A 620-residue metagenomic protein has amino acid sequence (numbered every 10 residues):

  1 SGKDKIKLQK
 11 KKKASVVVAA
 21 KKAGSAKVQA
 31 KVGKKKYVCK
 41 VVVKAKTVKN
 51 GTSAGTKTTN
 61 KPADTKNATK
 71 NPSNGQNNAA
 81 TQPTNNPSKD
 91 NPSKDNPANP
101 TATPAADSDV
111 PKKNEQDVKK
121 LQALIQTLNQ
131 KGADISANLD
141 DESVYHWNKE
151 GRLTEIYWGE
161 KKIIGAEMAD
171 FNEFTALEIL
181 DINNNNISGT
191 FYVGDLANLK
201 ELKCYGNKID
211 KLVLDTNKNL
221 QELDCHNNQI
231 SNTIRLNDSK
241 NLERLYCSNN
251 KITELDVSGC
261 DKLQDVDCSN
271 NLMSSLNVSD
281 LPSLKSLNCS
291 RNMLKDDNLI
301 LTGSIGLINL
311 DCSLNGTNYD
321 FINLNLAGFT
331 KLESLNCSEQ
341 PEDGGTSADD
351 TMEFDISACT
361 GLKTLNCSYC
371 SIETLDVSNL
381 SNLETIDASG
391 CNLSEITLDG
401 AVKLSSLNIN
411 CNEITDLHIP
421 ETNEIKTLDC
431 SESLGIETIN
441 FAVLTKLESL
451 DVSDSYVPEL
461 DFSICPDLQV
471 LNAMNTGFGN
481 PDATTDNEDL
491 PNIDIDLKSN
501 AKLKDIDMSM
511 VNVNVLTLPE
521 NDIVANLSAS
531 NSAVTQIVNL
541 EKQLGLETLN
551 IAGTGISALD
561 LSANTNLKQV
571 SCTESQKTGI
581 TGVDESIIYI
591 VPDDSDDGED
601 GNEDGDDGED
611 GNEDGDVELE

Functional and structural regions predicted by a protein language model:
S1-N74, T81-Q82, P87-D90, D95: Extracytoplasmic soluble-region selector
V28, S93-I179, N186, A197 (+18 more regions): N-terminal capping/linker segments that flank leucine-rich repeat
N50, N60-K61, N67-N99, T103 (+23 more regions): Asparagine/serine/threonine-enriched low-complexity, disordered tracts, especially those forming N-linked glycosylation
L153, L177, S188, L199 (+34 more regions): Conserved hydrophobic position(s) of the canonical leucine-rich repeat
I156, L180-I182, L202-C204, Q221-C225 (+17 more regions): Conserved hydrophobic beta-strand positions in leucine-rich repeat
A166-A169, T190-F191, L212, T233-I234 (+18 more regions): Canonical leucine-rich repeat
G316-N318, Q340-T351, G479-P491: Intrinsically disordered, low-complexity Ser/Thr- and acidic-rich flexible linkers and loops, especially at boundaries
